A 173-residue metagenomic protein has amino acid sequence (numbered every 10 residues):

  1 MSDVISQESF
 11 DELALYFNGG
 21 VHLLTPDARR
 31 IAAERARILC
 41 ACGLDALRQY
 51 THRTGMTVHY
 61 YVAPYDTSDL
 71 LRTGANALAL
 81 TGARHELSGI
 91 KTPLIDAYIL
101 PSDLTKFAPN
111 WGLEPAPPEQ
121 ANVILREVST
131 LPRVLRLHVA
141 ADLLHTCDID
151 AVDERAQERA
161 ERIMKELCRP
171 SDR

Functional and structural regions predicted by a protein language model:
M1-I5: Basic, Lys/Arg-rich alpha-helical nucleic-acid-recognition elements, primarily the DNA-binding modules of transcription
E12, F17-N18: Extended, low-hydrophobicity segments enriched in charged/polar residues
H22, L44-R173: Phosphate-handling catalytic interfaces
L23-I31: Short acidic, hydrophobic short linear motifs in intrinsically disordered regions
R30-L39: Long, leucine/valine-rich, helix-dominated scaffolding and oligomerization segments
